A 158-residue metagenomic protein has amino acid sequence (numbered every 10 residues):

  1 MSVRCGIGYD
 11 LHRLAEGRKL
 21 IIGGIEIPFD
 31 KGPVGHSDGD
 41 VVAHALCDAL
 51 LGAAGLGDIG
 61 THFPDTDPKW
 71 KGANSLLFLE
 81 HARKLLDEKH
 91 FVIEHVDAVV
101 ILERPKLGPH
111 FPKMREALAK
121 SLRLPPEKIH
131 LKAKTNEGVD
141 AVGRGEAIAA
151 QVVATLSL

Functional and structural regions predicted by a protein language model:
M1-V3, S157-L158: N-terminal charge/polar-biased segments
S2-K113, A117, L122: RNase III-family endoribonuclease catalytic core
G6-G8, E137-D140: Glycine-rich, charged/polar anion/phosphate-binding loops that engage phosphate groups from diverse ligands
D30-K31, V139-A141: A generic structural signal for short coil/turn motifs at secondary-structure boundaries
P109-H110, D140, R144: Acidic (Asp/Glu) carboxylate-rich active-site/surface patches
P125-K128: Short acidic capping loops at alpha-helix termini that bridge into adjacent secondary structure
L131-T135: Pyridoxal 5′-phosphate
V142-L158: C-terminal edge-of-domain segments
